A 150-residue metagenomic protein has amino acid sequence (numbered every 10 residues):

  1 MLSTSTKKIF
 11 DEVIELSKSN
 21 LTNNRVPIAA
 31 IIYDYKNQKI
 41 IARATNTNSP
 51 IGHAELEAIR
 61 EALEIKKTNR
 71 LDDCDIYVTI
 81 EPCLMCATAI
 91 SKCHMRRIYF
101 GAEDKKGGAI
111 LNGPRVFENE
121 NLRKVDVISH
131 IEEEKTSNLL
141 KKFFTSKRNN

Functional and structural regions predicted by a protein language model:
M1-L21, P82-N150: Zinc-dependent deaminase
S5, V26-A29: Short loop/turn microsegments at loop-to-beta-strand junctions
V13, S17-N20, A30, A54 (+2 more regions): Small-residue (primarily alanine) positions within well-ordered alpha-helices, especially packing/interaction faces
I28, D72-D75, V125: Residue-level recognition of the N-termini of beta-strands and the immediately preceding loop/turn
I28-Y35, I40: Short beta-strand scaffold segments in enzyme catalytic cores
A42-A44: Short hydrophobic alpha-helix segments
T47-P50: A short acidic/small-residue loop/turn micro-motif
L56, R60-A89, C93: Helix-adjacent hinge/juxtasegments
